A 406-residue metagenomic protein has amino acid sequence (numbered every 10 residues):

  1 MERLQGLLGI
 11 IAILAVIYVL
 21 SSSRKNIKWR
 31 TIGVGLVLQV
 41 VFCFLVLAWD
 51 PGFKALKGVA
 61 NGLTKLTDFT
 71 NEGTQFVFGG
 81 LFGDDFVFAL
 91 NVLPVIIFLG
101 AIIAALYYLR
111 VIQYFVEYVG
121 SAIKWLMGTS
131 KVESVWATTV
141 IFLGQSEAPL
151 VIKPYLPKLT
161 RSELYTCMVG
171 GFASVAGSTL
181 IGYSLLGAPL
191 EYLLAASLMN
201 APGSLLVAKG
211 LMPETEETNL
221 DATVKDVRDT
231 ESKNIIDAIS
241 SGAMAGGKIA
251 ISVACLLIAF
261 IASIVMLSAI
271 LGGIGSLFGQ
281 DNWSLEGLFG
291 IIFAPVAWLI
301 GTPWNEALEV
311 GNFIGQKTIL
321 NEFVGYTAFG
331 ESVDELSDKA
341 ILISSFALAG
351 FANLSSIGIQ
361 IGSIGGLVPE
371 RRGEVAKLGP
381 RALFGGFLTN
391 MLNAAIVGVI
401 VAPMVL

Functional and structural regions predicted by a protein language model:
M1-V92, D237-S240, V253-V265, V368-L406: N-terminal alpha-helical transmembrane segments of multi-pass membrane transport and channel/translocase proteins
S21-S23, T74-D84, I123-K124, A148-P157 (+1 more regions): Cytosolic juxtamembrane amphipathic/interface segments immediately preceding and feeding into a transmembrane helix
G52, D68-T70, R110-I112, K225-S241 (+1 more regions): Short, membrane-interfacial amphipathic segments enriched in basic
F69-N71, F76-T129: Hydrophobic alpha-helical hairpins/lids featuring a short glycine-rich hinge
E117-V151, T218-A238, L285-F289, K317-T318: Juxtamembrane inter-helical linkers in multi-pass membrane proteins
K124-L185, V310-I396: Alpha-helical membrane segments and immediately flanking helix-loop junctions that form or couple to the substrate/ion
A201-I249: Long, contiguous bundles of hydrophobic transmembrane helices that form the permeation core of multi-pass
M244-V333: Transmembrane helical segments that form the transport core of multi-pass membrane transport proteins
